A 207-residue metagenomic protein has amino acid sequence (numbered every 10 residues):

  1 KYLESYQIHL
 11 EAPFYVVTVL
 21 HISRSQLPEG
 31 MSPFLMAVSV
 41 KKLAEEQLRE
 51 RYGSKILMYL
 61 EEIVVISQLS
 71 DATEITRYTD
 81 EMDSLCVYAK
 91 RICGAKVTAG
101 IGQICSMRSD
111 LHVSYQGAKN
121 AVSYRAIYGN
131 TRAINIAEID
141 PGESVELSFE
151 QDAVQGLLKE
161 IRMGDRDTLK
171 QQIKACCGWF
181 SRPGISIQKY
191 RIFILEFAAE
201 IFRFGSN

Functional and structural regions predicted by a protein language model:
Y2, Y6-F14, H21-N207: Cytosolic nucleotide-utilizing catalytic cores of signal-transduction proteins
